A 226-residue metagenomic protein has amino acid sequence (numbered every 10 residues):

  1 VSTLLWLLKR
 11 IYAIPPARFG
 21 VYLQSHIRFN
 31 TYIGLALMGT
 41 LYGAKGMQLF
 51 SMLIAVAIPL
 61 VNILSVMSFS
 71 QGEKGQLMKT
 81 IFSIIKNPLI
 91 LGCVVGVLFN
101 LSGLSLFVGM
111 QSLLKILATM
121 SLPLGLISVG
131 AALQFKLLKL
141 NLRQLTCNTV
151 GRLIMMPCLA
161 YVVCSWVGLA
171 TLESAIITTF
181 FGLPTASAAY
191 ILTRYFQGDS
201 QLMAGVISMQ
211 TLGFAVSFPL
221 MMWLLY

Functional and structural regions predicted by a protein language model:
V1-Y226: Alpha-helical transmembrane segments of multi-pass small-molecule/ion transporters
